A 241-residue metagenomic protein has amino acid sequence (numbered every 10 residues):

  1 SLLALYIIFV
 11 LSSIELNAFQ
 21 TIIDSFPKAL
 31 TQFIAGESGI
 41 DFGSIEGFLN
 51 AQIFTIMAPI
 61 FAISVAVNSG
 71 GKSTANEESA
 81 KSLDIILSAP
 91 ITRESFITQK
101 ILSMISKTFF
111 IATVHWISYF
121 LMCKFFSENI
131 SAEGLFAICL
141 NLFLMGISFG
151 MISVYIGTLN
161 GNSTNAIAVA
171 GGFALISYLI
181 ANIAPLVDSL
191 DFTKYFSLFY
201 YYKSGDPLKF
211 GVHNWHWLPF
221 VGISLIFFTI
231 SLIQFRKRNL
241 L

Functional and structural regions predicted by a protein language model:
S1-L3, N162-G171: Alpha-helical transmembrane segments and their helix-start/interface "positive-inside/aromatic belt" motifs in integral
L5-E46, V169-L241: Terminal transmembrane helical anchor/hairpin motif
L5-I7, T98-F149, S153-V154, T158: Secretory targeting signals
N50-A75, G171: Long, hydrophobic alpha-helical segments
I63-G70, S118, M151-I152, L198 (+1 more regions): Hydrophobic/aromatic residues in alpha-helical transmembrane segments
S64-V67, S103, K107, E133-I138 (+2 more regions): Short alpha-helical transmembrane interface motifs in multi-pass membrane proteins
V67-L87, I101: Transmembrane helix boundary and interhelical loop/hinge segments in multi-pass membrane proteins
